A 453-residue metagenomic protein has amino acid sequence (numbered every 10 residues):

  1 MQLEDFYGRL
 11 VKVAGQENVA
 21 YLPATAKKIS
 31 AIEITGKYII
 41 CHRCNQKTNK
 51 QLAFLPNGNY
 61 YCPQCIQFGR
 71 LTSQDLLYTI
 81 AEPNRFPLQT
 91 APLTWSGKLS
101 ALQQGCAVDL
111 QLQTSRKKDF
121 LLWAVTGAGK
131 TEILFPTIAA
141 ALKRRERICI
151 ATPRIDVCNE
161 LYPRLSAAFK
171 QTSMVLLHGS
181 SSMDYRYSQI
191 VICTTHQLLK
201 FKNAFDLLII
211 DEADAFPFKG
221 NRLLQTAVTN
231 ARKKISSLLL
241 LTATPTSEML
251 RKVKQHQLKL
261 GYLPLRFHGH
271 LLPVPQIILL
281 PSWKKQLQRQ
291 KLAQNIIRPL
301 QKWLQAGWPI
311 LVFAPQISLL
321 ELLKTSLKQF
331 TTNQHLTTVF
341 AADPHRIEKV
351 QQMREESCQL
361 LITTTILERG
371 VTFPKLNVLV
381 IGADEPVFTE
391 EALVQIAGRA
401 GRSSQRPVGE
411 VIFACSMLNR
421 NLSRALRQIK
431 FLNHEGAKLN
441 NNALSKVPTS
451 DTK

Functional and structural regions predicted by a protein language model:
I34-R85: Interdomain "pre-motor" coupling segment immediately N-terminal to P-loop NTPase/helicase cores
W95-K118: N-terminal pre-P-loop "Q-motif" helix
W123-T131, A141, E146-L161, R289 (+1 more regions): Conserved strand-helix element at the start of the C-terminal RecA-like helicase core
T152-E160, R164, M174-R186, C193-K200 (+3 more regions): Conserved helicase motor
N203-L279: Post-DEXD/H (motif II) to motif III coupling segment of the RecA-like Helicase ATP-binding lobe
E212-A215, D343-R346, V350, R354-P407 (+1 more regions): Conserved RecA-like helicase motor core of SF1/SF2 enzymes
K233-E248, A397-Q428: Conserved segment of the helicase C-terminal RecA-like domain
Q257-L320, L336: Conserved interdomain linker/interface between the two RecA-like ATPase lobes of SF2 helicase motors
